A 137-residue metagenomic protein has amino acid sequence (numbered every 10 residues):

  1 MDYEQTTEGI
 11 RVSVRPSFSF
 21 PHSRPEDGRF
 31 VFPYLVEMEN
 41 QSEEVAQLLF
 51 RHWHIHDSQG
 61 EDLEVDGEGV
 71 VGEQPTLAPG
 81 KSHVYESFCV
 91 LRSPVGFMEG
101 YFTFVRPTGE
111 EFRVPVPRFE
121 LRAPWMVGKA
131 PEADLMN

Functional and structural regions predicted by a protein language model:
M1-R29: Low-complexity, acidic Ser/Thr/Pro/Gly-rich terminal tails and inter-domain linkers that flank the onset of structured
D2, V90-N137: Terminal connector regions
G9, E43, G60, G109-E111: Detector for glycine-centered tight turns/loop "hinges" at secondary-structure junctions
S23, V45, R92-G96: Short glycine/serine/proline-enriched coil/turn segments at secondary-structure junctions
R29-L35, M98: Short, solvent-exposed loop/turn segments enriched in Ser/Thr/Gly
E37-S42: Asparagine-centered strand-capping/turn motif at beta-strand->loop junctions
E44-L63, F104: Short acidic, flexible loop segments centered on an aromatic residue
L63-V95: Intrinsically disordered, low-complexity Pro/Gly/Ser/Thr-rich segments with frequent PxxP/GP/PP motifs and embedded
